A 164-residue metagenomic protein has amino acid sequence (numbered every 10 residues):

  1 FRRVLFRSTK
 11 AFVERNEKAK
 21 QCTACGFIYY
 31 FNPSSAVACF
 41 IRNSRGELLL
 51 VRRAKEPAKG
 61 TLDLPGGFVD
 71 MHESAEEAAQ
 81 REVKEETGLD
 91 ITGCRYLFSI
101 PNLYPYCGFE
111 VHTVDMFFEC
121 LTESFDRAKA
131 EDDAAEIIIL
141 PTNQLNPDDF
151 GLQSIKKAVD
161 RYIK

Functional and structural regions predicted by a protein language model:
F1-L5: Short, small-residue-biased leader/transition segments that mark boundaries at the very start of proteins
F6-A11, I28-Y29: Cys/His-rich microdomains that often coordinate metals
A11-V13, D90-S99: A short coil-to-beta-strand element that immediately follows conserved catalytic motifs
F12-A19, F31: Short linker/helix segments within small regulatory modules
A24-L48, F68: Conserved N-terminal beta-strand and adjoining loop/helix that marks the start of the Nudix/MutT-like hydrolase domain
N43-E85: Conserved Nudix-box catalytic region and its N-terminal flanking loop in Nudix hydrolases and closely related
F98-D126: Active-site-adjacent beta-strand/loop module that shapes the phosphate/pyrophosphate-binding cleft
A128-V159: NUDIX/MutT-family hydrolases
